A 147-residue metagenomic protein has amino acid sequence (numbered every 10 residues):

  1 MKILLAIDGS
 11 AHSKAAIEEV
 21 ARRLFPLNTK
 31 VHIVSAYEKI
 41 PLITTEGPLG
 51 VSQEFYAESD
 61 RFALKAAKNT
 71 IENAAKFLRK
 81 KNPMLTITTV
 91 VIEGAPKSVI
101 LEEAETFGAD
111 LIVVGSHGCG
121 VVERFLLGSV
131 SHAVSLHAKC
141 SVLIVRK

Functional and structural regions predicted by a protein language model:
M1-K2, K147: Absolute protein N-terminus
K2-A57, K81-N82: Small/aliphatic-rich secondary-structure junction motif
A16, I43-E46, V99-E102, R124-F125: Short, well-ordered secondary-structure micro-motifs
V34, T88-I92, L143: General small-molecule cofactor/ligand-binding pocket signal
Q53-N69: A short acidic, glycine-rich active-site loop that binds or catalyzes chemistry on phosphate/adenosine moieties
E72, K76-I112: Structural beta-alpha unit
L111-A133: Glycine-rich, Arg-bearing micro-motifs that act as flexible, cationic patches
